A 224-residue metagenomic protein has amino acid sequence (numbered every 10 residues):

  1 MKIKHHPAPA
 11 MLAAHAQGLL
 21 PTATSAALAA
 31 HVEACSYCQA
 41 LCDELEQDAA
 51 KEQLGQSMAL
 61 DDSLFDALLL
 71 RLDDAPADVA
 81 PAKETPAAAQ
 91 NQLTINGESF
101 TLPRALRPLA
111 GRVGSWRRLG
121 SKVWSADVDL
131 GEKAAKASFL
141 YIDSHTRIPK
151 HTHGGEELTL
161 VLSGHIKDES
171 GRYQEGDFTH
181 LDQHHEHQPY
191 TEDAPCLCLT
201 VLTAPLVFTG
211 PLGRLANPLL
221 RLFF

Functional and structural regions predicted by a protein language model:
M1-A10, T22-T24, E33-A40, E44-R112: Positively biased amphipathic helices and basic secretion/translocation or surface-docking motifs that either flank
V113-S144, P149: A short glycine-rich, His/Asp/Glu-containing loop-to-beta-strand
D143-T146, T152-D168: Glycine- and acidic-residue-biased ligand/ion/polar-headgroup-sensing regions
I148-K150, E169, H187-E192: Short beta-strand His + acidic residue motifs that chelate non-heme Fe in jelly-roll/DSBH and cupin folds
Y173-E186, Y190: Conserved metal-binding segment of the jelly-roll/cupin
H185-F208: Ligand-binding loop in jelly-roll beta-barrel domains
